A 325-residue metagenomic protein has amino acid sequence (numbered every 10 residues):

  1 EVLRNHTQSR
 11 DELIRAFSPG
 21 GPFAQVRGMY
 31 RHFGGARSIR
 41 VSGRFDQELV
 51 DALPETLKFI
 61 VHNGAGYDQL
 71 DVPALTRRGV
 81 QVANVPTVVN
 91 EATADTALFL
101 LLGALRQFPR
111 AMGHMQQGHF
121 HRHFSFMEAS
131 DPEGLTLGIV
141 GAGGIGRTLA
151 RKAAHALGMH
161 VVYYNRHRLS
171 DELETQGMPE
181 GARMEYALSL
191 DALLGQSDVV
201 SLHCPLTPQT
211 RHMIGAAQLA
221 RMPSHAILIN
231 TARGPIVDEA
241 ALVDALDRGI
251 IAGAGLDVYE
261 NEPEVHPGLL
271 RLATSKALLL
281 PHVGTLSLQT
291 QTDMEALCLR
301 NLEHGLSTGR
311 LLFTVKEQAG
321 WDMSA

Functional and structural regions predicted by a protein language model:
E1-R40, V162, D322-A325: N-terminal glycine-/charge-rich "phosphate-binding" loop or analogous flexible N-terminal tail
R10-A24, Q47-D51, S189-L193, G268-L269: Short amphipathic alpha-helix with an adjacent loop that forms part of the alpha/beta core around
G28-Q116, S130: Phosphate/diphosphate ligand-binding glycine-rich loop within oxidoreductases
F33-G34, A65, D198, H203-L206 (+2 more regions): Short glycine-/small-residue-rich Rossmann-like dinucleotide-binding loops
E48-T56, P132, A154-H155, L219-S224 (+2 more regions): Short, conserved loop/helix-junction motifs that constitute active-site signature segments in enzyme catalytic cores
A83, H225-A325: Rossmann-like dinucleotide-binding domain for NAD(H)/NADP(H)
T87-T136, T148-K152, A156, H160 (+3 more regions): Phosphate-binding beta-alpha-beta segment of Rossmann-like dinucleotide-binding domains, i.e., the NAD(P)
S125-S224: Rossmann-like dinucleotide/phosphate-binding beta-alpha-beta segment
